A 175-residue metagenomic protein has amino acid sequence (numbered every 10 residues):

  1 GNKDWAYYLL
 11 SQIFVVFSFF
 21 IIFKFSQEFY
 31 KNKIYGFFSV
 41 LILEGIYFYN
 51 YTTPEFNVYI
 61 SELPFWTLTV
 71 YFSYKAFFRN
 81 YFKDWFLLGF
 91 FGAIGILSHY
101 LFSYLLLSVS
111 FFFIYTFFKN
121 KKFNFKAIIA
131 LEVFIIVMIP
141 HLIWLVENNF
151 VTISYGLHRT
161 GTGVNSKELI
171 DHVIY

Functional and structural regions predicted by a protein language model:
G1-I13, Y47-F48: Juxtamembrane segments of multi-pass membrane glycosylation machinery that transfer sugars from lipid-linked donors
L9, G36-L41, W85-F86, S103 (+2 more regions): Hydrophobic alpha-helical transmembrane segments
L9-Y30, T67-L68, F72: Transmembrane-helix motifs of polytopic, lipid-linked glycan transferases
Q27-K33, T69-F86, G95: Membrane-interface transmembrane helices that cradle and orient dolichyl/undecaprenyl
G36-E44, G92, I96: Short helix- or helix-capping micro-motifs that position conserved polar/aromatic residues at function-defining sites
Y51-S61: Short acidic/glycine- and proline-prone juxtamembrane loop motifs at membrane-interface regions of multi-pass membrane
D84-Y100, F134-M138: Membrane-interface alpha helices of multi-pass inner-membrane proteins
I94, L106-Y175: Transmembrane-lumen/periplasm boundary regions of multi-pass, lipid-linked membrane glycan transferases
